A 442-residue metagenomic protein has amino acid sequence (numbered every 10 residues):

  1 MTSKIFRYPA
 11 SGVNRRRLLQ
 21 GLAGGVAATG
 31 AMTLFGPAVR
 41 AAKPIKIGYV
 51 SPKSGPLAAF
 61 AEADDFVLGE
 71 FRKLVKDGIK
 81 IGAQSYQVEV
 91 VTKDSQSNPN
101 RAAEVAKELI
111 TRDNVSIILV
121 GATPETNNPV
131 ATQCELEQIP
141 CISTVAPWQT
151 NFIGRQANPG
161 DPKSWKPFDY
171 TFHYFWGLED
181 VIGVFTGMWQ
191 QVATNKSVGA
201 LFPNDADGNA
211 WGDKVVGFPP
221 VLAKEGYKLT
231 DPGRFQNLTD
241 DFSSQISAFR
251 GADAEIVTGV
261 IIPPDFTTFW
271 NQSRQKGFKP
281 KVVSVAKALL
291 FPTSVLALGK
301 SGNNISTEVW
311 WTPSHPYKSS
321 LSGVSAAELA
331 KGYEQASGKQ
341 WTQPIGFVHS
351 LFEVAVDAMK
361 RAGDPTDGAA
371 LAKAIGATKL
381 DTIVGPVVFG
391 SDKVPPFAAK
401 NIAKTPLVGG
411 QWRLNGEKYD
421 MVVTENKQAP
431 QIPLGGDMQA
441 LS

Functional and structural regions predicted by a protein language model:
M1-N14, G24-M32: N-terminal secretory signal peptides
S11-G12, T33-P52: C-terminal segment of N-terminal export signals and the immediately downstream linker at the start of the mature
G48-F71, K93-P99, A122-T123, L201-G212 (+3 more regions): Extracytoplasmic "Venus flytrap"
A59-F66, G78-N158, Y174, F235-F242 (+1 more regions): Beta-alpha junction/loop-to-helix N-cap segments that form part of ligand/metal-binding clefts
V115-G233, V282-T307: Extracytoplasmic ligand/sensor domains, especially the bilobed periplasmic-binding protein
P124-E135, D240-D241, S247-R250, A254-Q275 (+1 more regions): Hydrophobic alpha-helical
W148, S273-H349, R361-A362, T424-P430 (+1 more regions): Extracellular/periplasmic periplasmic-binding protein-like sensory domains
G332-I345, V356-V422: Segments of small-molecule ligand-sensing domains
